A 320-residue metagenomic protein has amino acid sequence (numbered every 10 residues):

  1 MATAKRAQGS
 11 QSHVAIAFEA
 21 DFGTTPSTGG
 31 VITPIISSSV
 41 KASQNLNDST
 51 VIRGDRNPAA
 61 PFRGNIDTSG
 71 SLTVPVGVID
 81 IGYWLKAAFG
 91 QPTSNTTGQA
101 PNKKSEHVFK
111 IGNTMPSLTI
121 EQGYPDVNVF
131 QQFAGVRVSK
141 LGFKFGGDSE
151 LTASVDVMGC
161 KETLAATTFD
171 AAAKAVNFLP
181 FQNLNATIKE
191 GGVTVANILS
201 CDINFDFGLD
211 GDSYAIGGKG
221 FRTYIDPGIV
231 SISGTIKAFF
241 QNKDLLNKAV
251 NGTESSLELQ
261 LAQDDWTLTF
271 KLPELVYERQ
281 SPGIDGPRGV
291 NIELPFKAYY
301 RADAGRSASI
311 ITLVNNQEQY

Functional and structural regions predicted by a protein language model:
M1-Y320: Signature of extracytoplasmic/envelope-associated structural regions
